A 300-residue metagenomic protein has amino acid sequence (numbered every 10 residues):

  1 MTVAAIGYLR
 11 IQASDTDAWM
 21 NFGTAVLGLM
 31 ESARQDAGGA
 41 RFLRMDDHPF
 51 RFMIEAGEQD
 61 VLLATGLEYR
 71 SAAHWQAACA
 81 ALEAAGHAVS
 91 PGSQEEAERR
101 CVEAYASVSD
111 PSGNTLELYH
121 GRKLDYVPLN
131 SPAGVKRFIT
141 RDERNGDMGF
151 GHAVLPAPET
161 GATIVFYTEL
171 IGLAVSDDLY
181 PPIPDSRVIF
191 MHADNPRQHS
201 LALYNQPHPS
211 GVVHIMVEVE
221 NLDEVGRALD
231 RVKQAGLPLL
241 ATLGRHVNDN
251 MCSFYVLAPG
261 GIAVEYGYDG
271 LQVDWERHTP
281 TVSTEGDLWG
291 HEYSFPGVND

Functional and structural regions predicted by a protein language model:
M1-A4, Y8-F50, L155-Q198: Core segments of cupin and vicinal oxygen chelate
M1-D17, L62-L67, N130-G161, A174 (+4 more regions): N-terminal beta-strand motif that seeds the catalytic metal site of vicinal oxygen chelate
A5-S14, G57-E83, A104-S109, N114 (+3 more regions): Vicinal oxygen chelate
I6-S32, M45-D60, Y69, S90 (+6 more regions): Catalytic cores of nucleotide-enabled group-transfer and carboxylate-activating enzymes in metabolic and assembly-line
W19-T24, L82, G113, T163 (+4 more regions): Conserved active-site tyrosine of GNAT-family acetyltransferases
Q35, G57, E96-R100, P181-I183 (+2 more regions): A short beta-turn/loop motif at secondary-structure boundaries
E83-G146, R187-H192, G236-D300: Vicinal oxygen chelate
I189, R197-S210: Flexible internal linker/loop segments at domain or repeat junctions
